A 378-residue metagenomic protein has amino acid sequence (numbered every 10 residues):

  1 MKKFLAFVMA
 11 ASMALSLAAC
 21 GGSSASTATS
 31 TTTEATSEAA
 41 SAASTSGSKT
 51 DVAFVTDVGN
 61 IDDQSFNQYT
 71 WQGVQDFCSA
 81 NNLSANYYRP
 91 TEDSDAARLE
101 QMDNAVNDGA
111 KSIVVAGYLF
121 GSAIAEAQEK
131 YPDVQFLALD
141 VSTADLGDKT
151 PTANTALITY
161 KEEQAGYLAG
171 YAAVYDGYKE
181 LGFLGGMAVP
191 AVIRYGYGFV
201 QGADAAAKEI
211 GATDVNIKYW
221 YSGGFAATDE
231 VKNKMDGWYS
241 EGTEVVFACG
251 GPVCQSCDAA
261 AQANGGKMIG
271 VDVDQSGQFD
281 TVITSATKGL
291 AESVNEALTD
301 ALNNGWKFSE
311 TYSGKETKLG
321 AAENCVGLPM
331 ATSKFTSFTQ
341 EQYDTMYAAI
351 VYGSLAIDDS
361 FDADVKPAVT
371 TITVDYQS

Functional and structural regions predicted by a protein language model:
M1-F7: Positively charged n-region of N-terminal signal peptides that target proteins for export
A10, A14-L17: Bacterial Sec-type N-terminal signal peptides, specifically the leucine/valine-rich hydrophobic h-region
L17-T33: Bacterial lipoprotein signal-peptidase II cleavage site
T33-S378: A residue-level marker of the well-folded mature domains of exported/periplasmic proteins
